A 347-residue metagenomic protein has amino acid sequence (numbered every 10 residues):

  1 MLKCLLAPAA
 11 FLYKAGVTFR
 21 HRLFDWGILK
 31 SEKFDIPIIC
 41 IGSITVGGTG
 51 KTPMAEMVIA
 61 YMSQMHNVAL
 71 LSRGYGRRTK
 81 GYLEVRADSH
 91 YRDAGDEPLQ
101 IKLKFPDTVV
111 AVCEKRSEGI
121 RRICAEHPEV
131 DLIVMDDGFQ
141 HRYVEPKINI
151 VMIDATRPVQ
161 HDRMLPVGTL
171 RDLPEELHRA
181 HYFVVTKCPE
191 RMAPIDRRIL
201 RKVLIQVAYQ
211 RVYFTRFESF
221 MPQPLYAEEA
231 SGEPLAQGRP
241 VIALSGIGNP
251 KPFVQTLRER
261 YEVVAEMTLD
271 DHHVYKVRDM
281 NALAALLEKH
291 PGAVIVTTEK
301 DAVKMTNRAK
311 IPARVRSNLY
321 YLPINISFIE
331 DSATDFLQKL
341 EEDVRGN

Functional and structural regions predicted by a protein language model:
M1-I36, S332, F336, D343-V344: A transmembrane-helix-recognition feature enriched in membrane-embedded lipid enzymes and envelope glyco-/phospholipid
L12, T52, I101, D136 (+3 more regions): Residue-level signal for inorganic ion chemistry
H21-A87, E190-R191: Walker A (P-loop) phosphate-binding motif
A69-L71, V151, P240-L244: Conserved beta-strand elements of the Class I
G74-A208: Phosphate/Mg2+-binding loops and adjacent switch elements in nucleotide/diphosphate-handling enzyme cores
P158-A293: C-terminal accessory "lid"/substrate-recognition subdomains
D270-V274, V315-R345: Short, flexible loop segments at boundaries between secondary-structure elements
A293-K300: Acidic beta-strand-to-loop metal/phosphate-binding motif
